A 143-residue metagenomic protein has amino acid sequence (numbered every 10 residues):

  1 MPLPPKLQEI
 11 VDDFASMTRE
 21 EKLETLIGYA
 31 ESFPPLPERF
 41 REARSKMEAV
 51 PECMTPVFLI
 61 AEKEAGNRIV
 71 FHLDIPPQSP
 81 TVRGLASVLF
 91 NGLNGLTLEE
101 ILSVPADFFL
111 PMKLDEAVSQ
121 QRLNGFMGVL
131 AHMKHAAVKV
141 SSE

Functional and structural regions predicted by a protein language model:
M1-M47: Extended low-complexity intrinsically disordered regions
V11, S87-F90: Amphipathic alpha-helical segments within well-ordered protein domains
M17-R19, P76-T81, Q121: Structural motif
K22, T55, T81-A86, T97 (+2 more regions): Amphipathic alpha-helical interface surfaces
A30, G92-L93, M133, A137: Generic structural signal for hydrophobic core residues of well-folded globular domains
F40-A61: Structured beta-strand/loop patches that form or line metal/cofactor-binding pockets in enzymes
E62-P80, F90-N94: Conserved interaction-surface patches within small, structured recognition/assembly domains
E99, V104, F109-E143: C-terminal binding/interaction regions
